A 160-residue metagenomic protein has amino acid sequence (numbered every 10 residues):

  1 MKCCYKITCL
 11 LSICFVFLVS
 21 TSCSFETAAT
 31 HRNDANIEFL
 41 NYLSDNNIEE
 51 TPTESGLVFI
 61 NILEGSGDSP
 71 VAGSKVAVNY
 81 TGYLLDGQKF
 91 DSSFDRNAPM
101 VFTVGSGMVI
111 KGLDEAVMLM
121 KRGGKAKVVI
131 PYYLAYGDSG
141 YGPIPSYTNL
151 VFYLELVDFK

Functional and structural regions predicted by a protein language model:
K2-T8, V19-K160: Cross-family detector of peptidyl-prolyl cis-trans isomerase
L11: Internal, well-ordered alpha/beta segment that forms a basic, Gly-enriched binding/recognition surface
